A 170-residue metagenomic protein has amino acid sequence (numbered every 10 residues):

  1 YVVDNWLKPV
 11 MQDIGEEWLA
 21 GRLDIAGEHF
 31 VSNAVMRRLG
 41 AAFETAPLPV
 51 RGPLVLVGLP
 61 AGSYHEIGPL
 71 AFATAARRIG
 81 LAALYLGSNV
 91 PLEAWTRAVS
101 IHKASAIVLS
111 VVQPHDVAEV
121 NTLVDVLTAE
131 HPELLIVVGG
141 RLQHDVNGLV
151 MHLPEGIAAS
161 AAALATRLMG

Functional and structural regions predicted by a protein language model:
Y1-P47: Long amphipathic alpha-helical segments
F30-V31, R37-G170: C-terminal regulatory/effector modules of DNA-binding transcriptional regulators
